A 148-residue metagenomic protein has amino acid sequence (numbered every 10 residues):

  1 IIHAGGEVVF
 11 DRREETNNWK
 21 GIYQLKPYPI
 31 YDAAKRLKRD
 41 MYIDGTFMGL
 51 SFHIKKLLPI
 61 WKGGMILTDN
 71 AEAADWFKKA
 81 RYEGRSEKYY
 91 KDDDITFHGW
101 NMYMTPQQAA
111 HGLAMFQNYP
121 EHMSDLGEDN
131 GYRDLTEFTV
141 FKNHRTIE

Functional and structural regions predicted by a protein language model:
I1-D40: PLP-dependent aminotransferase-like
Y28, T46-F47: Proline-centered loop/turn at the N-terminus of a beta-strand
K38-R39, F47-E148: Active-site region of PLP-dependent enzymes
I43: Nucleotide-sugar donor-binding and catalytic loop/hinge architecture of NDP-sugar-dependent glycosyltransferases
